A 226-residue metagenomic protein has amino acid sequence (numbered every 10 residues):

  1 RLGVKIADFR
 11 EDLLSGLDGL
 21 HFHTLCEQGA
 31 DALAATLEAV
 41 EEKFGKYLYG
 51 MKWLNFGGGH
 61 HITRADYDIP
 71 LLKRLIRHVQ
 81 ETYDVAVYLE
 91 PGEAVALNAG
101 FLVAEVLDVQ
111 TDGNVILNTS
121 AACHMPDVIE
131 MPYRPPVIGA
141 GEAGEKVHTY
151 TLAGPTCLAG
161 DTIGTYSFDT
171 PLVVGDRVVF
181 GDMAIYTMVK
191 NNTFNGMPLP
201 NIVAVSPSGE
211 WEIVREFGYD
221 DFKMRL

Functional and structural regions predicted by a protein language model:
R1, L17, N55-G57, E90 (+2 more regions): Short glycine/serine/threonine-biased micro-segments
R1-W53, H60, A65-Y67, L75-H78 (+1 more regions): Active-site-proximal beta-alpha core segment in soluble small-molecule metabolic enzymes
H21-H23, N55-G59, Y88-G92, N118: A cross-family glycoside hydrolase active-site/sugar-binding cleft signature
G58-L71, H124, G160-D161: N-terminal short leaders/motifs
L75, A86-L226: Charged (often Lys/Glu-rich) extended helix/loop segments that serve as interaction or gating elements
